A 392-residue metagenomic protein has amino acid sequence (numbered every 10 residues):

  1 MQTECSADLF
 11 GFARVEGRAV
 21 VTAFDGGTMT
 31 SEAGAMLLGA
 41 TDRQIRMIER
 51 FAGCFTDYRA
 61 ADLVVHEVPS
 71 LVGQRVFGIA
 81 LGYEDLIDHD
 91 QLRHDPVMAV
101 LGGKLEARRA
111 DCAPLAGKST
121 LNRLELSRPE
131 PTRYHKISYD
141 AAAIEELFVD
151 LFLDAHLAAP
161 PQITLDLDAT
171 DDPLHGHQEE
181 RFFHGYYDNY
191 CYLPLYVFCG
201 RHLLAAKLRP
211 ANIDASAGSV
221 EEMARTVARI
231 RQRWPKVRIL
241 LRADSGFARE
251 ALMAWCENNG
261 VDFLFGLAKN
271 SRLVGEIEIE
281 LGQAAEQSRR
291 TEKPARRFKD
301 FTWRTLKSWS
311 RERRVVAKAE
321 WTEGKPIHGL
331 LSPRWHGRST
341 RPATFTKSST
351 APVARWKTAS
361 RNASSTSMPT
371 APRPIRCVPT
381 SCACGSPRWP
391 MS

Functional and structural regions predicted by a protein language model:
M1-N189, L193-D214, S219-R233: Dynamic "connector" segments at or just before major functional cores
E4-A23, D262-S365: An anionic, glycine-rich sequence signature occurring as long contiguous blocks
T41, H89, F345-C382, S386 (+1 more regions): Short amphipathic alpha-helical "interface-anchor" segments enriched in bulky aromatics
P96-A99, D172-L174, L204, N212-I213 (+5 more regions): Flexible loop/turn segments at secondary-structure boundaries
E106, E179-F182, W255-V261, E278-Q283: Short secondary-structure boundary/capping segments
D168, V237-A248: Acidic/histidine-rich, metal-coordinating catalytic segments
Y186-P194, N258-L273: Acidic, His- and aromatic-enriched active-site or binding-groove loops in soluble protein domains that engage sugars
Q232-I239, N258-G260: Short, surface-exposed connector motifs at secondary-structure boundaries
